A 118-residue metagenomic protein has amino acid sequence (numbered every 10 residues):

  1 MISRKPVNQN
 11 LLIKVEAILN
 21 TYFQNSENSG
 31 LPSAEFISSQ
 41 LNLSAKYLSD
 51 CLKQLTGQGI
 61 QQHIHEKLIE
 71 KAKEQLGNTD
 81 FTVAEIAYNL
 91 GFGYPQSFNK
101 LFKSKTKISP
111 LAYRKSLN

Functional and structural regions predicted by a protein language model:
S3-L41, Q62-F81: A short, Lys/Arg-enriched amphipathic alpha-helix from helix-turn-helix/homeodomain DNA-binding modules
E35, K46, T82-E85, P95-Q96: Residues within helix-turn-helix
I37-K46, Q54: Basic, low-complexity segments
Q40, N89-L90, K105: Residues within the alpha-helical elements of helix-turn-helix
L48, S97-F98, F102: Short hydrophobic/aromatic patch on the recognition helix
C51, L68, L101: Residues within the DNA-recognition helix of helix-turn-helix
L55-G93, K115-N118: Terminal helix-turn-helix DNA-binding modules in bacterial transcription factors
K100-N118: …primarily DNA-binding HTH/wHTH and HhH modules…
